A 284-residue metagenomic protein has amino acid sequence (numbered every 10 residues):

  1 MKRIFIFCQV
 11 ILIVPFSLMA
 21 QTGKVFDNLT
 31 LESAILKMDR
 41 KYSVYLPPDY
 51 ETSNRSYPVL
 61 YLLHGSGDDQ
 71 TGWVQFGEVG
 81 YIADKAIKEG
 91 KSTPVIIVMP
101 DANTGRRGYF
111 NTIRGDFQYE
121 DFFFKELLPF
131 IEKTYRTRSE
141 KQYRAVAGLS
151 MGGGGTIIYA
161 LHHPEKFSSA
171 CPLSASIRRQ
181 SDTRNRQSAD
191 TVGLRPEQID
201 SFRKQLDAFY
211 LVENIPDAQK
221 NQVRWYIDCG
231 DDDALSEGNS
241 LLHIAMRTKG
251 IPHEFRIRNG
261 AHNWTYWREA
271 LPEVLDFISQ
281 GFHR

Functional and structural regions predicted by a protein language model:
M1-V25: Bacterial Sec-dependent N-terminal signal peptides
Q21-R284: Non-catalytic cap/lid and distal C-terminal segments of serine-dependent acyl enzymes
